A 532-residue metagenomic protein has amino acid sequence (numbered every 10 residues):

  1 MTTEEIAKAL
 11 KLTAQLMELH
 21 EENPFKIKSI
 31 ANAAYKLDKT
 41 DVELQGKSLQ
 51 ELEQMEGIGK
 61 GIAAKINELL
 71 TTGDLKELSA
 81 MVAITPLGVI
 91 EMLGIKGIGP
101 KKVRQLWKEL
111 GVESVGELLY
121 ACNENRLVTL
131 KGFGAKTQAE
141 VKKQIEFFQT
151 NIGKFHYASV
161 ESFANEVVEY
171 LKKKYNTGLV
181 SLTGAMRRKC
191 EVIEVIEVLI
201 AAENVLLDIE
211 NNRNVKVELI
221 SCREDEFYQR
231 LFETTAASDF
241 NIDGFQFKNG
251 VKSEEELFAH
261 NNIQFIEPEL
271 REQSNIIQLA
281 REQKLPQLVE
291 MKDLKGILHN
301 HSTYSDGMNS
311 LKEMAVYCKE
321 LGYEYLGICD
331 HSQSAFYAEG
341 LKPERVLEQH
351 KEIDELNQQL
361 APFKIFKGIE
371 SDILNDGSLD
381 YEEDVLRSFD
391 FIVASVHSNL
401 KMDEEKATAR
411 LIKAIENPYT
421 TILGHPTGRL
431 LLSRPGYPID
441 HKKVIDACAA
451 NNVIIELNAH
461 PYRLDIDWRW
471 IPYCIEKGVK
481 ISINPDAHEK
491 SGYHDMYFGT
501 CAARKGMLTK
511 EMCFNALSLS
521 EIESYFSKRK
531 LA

Functional and structural regions predicted by a protein language model:
M1-E22: Charged, compositionally biased N-terminal leader segments and the immediate start of the first structured element
T2, E22, I84, G94 (+11 more regions): Catalytic cores of large soluble enzymes that bind and process phosphate-bearing ligands
T3-K8, A135-E146, L321-I328: Short, compositionally biased low-complexity segments
A14, P24-I196, I200-E218, C222-Q229 (+2 more regions): Accessory alpha-helical DNA-binding modules that contact the DNA backbone or grooves
A14-E21, Q149-G153, V396, L400 (+2 more regions): Short amphipathic alpha-helical interaction patches enriched in hydrophobic/aromatic residues with interspersed Lys/Arg
Q15, L19, Y35-V42, T71 (+5 more regions): Generic secondary-structure signature for well-ordered alpha-helical cores
L182, G296-N300, E370: Two-metal-ion RNase H-like nuclease active-site motif
K189-S302, M308-I328, Q333-F363, N375-A532: Charged catalytic cores and adjacent phosphate/nucleic-acid-binding surfaces used for phosphate/nucleic-acid chemistry
